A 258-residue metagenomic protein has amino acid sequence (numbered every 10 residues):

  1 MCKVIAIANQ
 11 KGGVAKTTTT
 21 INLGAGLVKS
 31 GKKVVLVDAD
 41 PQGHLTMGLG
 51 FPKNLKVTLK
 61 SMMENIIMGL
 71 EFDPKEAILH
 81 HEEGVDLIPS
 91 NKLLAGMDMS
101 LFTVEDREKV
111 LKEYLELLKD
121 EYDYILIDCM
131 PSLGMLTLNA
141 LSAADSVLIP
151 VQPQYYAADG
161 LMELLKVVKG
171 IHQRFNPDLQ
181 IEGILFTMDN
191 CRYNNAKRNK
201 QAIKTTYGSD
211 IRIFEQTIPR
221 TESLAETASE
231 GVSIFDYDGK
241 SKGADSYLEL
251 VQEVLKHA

Functional and structural regions predicted by a protein language model:
M1-A258: P-loop NTP-binding core
